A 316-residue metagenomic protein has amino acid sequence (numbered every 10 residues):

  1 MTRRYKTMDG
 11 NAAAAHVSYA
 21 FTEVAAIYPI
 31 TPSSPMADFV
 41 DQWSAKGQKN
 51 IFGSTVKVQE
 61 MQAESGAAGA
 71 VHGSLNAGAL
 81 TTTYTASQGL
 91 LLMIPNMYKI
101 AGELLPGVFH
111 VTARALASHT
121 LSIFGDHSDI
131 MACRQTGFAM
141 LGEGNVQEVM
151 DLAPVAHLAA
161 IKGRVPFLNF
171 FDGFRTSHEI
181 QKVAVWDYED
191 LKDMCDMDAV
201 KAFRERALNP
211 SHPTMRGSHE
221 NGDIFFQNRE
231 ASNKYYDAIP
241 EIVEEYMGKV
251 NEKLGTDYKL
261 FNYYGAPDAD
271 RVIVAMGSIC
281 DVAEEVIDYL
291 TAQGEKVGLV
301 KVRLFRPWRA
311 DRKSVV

Functional and structural regions predicted by a protein language model:
M1-A132, G137, P154, G173-F174: Thiamine diphosphate
T7-A13, G248-R271, E284, D288: Glycine-/acidic-rich phosphate or pyrophosphate-binding loops and their flanking alpha/beta elements
D41-S44, Y98-A101, H157-A159, A184-D187 (+1 more regions): Short, solvent-exposed amphipathic alpha-helical segments in soluble enzyme and RNA/protein-processing domains
F52-V56, F167-N262: Conformationally flexible catalytic loops at phosphate/diphosphate-handling active centers
L121-I123, I242-Y258, A275-A283, V302-A310: A general structural motif
I123-G173, M197: Conserved thiamine diphosphate
Y263-E295, W308-R312: Redox- and metal-dependent alpha/beta enzyme cores, enriched for Fe-S-associated oxidoreductases and cofactor-handling
V315: Conserved small/polar residues in nucleotide/adenosyl-binding loops
